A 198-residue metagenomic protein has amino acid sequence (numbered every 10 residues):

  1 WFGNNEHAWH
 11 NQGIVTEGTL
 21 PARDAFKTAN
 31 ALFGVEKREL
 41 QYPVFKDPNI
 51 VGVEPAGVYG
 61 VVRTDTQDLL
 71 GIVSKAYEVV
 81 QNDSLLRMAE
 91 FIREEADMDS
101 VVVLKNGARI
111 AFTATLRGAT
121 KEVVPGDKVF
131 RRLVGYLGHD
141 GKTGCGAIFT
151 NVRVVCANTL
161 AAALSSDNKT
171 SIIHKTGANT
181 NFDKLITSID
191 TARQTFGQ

Functional and structural regions predicted by a protein language model:
W1-M88: Feature for intrinsically disordered/low-complexity regulatory segments and propeptides
V79-Q198: Intrinsic disorder/low-complexity polar-acidic segments
